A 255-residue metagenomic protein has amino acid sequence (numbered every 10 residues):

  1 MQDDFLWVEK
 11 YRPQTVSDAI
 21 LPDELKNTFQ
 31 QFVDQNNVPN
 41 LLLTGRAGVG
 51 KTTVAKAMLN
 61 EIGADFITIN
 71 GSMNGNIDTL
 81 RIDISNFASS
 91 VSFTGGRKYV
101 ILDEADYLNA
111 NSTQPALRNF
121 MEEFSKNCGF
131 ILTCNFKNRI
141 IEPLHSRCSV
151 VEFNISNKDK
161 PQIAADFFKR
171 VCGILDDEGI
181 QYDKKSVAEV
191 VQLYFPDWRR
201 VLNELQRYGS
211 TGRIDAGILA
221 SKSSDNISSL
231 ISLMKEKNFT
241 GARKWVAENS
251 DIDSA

Functional and structural regions predicted by a protein language model:
M1, D23, Q35, A165-A255: AAA+ P-loop NTPase domains with strong preference for DNA replication initiators and clamp-loader complexes
M1-N157, E189, Q206: P-loop/Walker A NTP-binding region and its immediately flanking N-terminal helices in P-loop NTPase folds
L80, N111, C134, N138 (+3 more regions): Short, amphipathic alpha-helical segments
P143-D177: The catalytic "switch" region of P-loop NTPases
